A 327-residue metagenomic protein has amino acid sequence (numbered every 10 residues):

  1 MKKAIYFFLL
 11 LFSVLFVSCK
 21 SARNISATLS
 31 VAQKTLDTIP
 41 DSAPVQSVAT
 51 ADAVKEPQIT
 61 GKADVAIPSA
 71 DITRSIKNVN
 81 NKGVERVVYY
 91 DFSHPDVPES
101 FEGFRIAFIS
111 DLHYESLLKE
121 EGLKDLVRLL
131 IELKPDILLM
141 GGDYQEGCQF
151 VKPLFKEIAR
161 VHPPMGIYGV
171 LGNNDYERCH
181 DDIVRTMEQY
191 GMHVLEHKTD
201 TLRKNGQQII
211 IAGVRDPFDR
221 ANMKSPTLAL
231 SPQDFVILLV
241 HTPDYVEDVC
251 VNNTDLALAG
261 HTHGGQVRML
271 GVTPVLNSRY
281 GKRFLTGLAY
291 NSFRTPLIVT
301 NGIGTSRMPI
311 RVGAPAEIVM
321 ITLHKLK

Functional and structural regions predicted by a protein language model:
A4-F8, C19-R105, S116: Acidic, histidine-bearing metal-coordination/catalytic regions of metal-dependent phosphoesterases
I67-P68, R74-V79, D91-S93, F155-R220 (+1 more regions): Extended active-site neighborhood of metal-dependent phosphoesterases/phosphodiesterases
G83-E85, V97-R185, Y190-H193: Membrane-embedded segments
E85, H94-A107, M192-H193, D200-A212 (+2 more regions): Beta-strand-turn-beta hairpins that frame and shape the catalytic cleft of phosphate-ester-processing enzymes
I109-S110, I137-D143, G166-N173, L195-K198 (+3 more regions): Active-site neighborhood of phospho(di)ester-bond hydrolases with catalytic His/Asp-centered motifs
A159, P243-T322, L326-K327: Conserved beta-sheet core of the metallophosphoesterase superfamily
L228-L238: Short beta-strand/loop segments at the ligand-binding rim of alpha/beta enzyme cores
